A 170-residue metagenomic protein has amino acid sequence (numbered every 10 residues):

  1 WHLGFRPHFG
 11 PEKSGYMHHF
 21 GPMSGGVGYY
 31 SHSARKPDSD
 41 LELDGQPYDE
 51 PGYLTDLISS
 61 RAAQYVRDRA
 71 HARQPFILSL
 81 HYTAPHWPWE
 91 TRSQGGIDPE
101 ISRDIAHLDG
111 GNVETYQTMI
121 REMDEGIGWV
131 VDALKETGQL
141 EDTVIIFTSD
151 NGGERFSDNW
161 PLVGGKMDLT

Functional and structural regions predicted by a protein language model:
W1-L3, M119, N151: Active-site loop->helix "elbow" adjoining a glycine-rich segment at hydrolase catalytic centers
H2-F76, Y82-T91, S102-L108, E114: Formylglycine-dependent
P7-G15, P22, W87-T91, I97 (+1 more regions): Histidine-centered active-site microenvironments of extracellular/periplasmic hydrolases and transferases
S14, Y53, R121-E122, F147: Hydrophobic transmembrane-helix microenvironments that flank and shape a buried ionizable site
V27-Q46, R103-D104, G128-T137, D158-T170: Substrate-binding rim/cap in mid-to-C-terminal beta-strand-loop elements of soluble/periplasmic
D56-I58, D124-G126, R155-P161: A short linear-motif detector with a strong N-terminal bias
S59-R67, E100-D142: A long, amphipathic alpha-helix that forms part of the scaffold/cap immediately adjacent to metal-dependent active
S79-H81, F147-T148: Structural cue for short, hydrophobic secondary-structure segments
